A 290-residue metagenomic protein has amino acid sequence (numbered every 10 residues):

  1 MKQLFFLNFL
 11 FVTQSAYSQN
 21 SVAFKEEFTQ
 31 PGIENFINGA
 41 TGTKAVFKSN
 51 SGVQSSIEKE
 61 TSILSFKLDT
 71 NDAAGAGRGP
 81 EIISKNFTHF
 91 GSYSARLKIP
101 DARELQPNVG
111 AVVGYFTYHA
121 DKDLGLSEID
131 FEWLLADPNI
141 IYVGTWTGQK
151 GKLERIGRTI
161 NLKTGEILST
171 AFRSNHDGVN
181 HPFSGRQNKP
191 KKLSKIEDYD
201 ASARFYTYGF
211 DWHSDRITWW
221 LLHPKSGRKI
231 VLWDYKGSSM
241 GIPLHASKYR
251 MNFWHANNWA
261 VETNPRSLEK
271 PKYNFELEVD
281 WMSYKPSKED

Functional and structural regions predicted by a protein language model:
L4-V12: Sec-dependent N-terminal signal peptides
Q14-S18: Sec/Tat signal peptide C-region and signal peptidase I cleavage site
Q19-D290: GH16 jelly-roll
